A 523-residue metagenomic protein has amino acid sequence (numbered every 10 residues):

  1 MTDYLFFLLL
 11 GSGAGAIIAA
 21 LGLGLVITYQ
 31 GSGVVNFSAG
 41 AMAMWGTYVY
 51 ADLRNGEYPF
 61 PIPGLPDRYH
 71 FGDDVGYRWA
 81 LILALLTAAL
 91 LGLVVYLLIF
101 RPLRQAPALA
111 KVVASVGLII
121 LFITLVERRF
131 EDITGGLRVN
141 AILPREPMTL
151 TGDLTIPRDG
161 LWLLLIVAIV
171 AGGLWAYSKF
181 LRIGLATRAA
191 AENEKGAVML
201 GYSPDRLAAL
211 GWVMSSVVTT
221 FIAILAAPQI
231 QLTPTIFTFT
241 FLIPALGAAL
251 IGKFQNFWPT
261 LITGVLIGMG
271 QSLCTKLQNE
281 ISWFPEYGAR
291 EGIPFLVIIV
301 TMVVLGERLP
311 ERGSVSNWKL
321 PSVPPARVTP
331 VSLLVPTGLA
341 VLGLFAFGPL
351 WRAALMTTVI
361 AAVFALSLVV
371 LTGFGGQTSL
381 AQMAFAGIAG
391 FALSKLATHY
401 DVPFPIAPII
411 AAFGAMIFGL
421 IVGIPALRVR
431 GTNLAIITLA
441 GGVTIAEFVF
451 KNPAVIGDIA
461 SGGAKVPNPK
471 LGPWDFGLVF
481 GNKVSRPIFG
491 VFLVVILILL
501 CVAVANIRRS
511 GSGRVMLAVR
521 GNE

Functional and structural regions predicted by a protein language model:
M1-A16: Hydrophobic transmembrane alpha-helical segments in integral membrane proteins
G13, I18-G24, Y48, H70-D73 (+7 more regions): Transmembrane alpha-helical segments in multi-pass inner-membrane proteins
L23-S32, L93-P102, A248-G252, S367-L371: C-terminal ends of transmembrane helices
V35-F37, N193: Glycine-rich phosphate-binding loops of nucleotide-dependent enzymes
G40, T47, P59, P66 (+9 more regions): Transmembrane alpha-helices and adjacent helix-loop boundaries
E57-D73: Intrinsically disordered, low-complexity Ser/Thr- and acidic-rich flexible linkers and loops, especially at boundaries
I99-F100, L121, G196-A197, L266 (+1 more regions): Hydrophobic/aromatic residues within transmembrane alpha-helices of multi-pass small-molecule transporters
G173-G211, N317-W318, V502-E523: Membrane-helix/interface signature in polytopic inner-membrane proteins
